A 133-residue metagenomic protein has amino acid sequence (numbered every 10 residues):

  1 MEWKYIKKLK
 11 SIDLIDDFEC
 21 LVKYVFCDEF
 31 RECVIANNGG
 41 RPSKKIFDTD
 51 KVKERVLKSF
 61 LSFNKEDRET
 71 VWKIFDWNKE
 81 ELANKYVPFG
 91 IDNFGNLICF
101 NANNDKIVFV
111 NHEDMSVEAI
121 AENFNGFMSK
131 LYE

Functional and structural regions predicted by a protein language model:
M1, F100, L131-Y132: Alpha-helix C-terminal capping segments
M1-N96: A surface-exposed partner-binding patch
F63-N64, D114, E118: Papain-like cysteine protease catalytic domains, especially those used for deubiquitination and ubiquitin-like
K85, A102-D105: Short, solvent-exposed coil/turn segments at beta-strand boundaries
N93, E113-D114: Short, flexible loop/turn elements at secondary-structure junctions
N96-A102: Broad, structure-driven detector of short, well-ordered beta-strand segments within folded domains
I107-V110: Short, compact, well-ordered microdomains
V117-E133: Compact, glycine/acidic-enriched structural inserts
